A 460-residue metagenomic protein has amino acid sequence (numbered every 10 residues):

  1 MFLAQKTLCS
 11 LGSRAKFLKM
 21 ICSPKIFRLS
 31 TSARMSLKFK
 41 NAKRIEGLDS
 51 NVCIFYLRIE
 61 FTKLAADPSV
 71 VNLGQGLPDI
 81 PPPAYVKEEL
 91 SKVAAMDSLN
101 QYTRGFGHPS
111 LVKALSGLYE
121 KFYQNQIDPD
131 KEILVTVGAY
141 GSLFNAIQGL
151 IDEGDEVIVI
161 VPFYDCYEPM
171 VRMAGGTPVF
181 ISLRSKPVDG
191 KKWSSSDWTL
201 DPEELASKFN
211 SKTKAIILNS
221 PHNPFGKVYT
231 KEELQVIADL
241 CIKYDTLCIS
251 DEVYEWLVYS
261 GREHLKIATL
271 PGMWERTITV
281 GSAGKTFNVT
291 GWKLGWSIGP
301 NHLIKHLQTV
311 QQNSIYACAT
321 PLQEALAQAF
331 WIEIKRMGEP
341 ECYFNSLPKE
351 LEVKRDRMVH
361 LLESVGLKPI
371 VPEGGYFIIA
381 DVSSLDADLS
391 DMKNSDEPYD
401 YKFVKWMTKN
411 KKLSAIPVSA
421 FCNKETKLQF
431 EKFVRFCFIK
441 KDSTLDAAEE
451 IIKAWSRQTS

Functional and structural regions predicted by a protein language model:
F2-N51, F61-V71, Q75-V93, E120 (+1 more regions): PLP-dependent class I/II
F55-R58: Adenylate-forming
L73, M96-Y102, A114-G117: Glycine-rich loop-to-alpha-helix module at the N-terminal edge of alpha/beta enzyme cores
F106-G107: Short beta-strand to alpha-helix junction loop
S110: Active-site anion-binding loops
